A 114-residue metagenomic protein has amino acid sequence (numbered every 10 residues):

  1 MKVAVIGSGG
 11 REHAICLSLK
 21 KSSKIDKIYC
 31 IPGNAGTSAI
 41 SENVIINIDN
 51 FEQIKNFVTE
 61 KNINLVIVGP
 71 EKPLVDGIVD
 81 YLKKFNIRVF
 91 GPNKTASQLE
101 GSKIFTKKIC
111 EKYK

Functional and structural regions predicted by a protein language model:
M1-T95, E100: ATP-binding N-terminal substructure of ATP-dependent carboxylate-amine bond-forming enzymes
P92-K114: A conserved helix-loop-beta module that forms one wall/lid of the active-site cleft in ATP-utilizing catalytic domains
